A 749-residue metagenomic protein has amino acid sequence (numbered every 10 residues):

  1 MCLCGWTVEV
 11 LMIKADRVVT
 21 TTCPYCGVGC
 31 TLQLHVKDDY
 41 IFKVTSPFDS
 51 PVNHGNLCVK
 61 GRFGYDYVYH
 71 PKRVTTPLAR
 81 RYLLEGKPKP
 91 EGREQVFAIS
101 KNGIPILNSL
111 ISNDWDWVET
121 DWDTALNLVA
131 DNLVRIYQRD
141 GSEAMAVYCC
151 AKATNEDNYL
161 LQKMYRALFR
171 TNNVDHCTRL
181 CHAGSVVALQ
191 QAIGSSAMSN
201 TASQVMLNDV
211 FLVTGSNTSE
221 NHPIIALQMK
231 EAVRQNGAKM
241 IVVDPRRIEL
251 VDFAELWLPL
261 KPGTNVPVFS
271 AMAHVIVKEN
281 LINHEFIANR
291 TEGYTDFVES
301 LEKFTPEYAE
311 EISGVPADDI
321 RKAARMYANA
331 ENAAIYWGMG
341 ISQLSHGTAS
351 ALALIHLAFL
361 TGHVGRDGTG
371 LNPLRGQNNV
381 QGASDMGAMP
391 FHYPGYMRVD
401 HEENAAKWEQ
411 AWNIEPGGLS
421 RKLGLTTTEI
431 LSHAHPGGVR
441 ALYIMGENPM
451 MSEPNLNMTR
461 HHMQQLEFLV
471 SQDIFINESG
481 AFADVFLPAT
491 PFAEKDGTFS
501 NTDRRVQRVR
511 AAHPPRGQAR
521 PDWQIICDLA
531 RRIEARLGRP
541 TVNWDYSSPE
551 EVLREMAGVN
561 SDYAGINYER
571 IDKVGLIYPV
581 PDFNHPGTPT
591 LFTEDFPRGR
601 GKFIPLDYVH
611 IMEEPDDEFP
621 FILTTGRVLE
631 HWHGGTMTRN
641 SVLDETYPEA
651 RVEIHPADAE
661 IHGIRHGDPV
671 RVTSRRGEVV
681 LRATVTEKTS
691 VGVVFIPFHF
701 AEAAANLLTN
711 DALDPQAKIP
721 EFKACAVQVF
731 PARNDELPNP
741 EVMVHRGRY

Functional and structural regions predicted by a protein language model:
M1-E279, F297, P316, I320 (+7 more regions): N-terminal export/assembly segments and adjacent metallocofactor-ligating motifs of anaerobic energy-metabolism
C2-E9, H35, F42-K43, N283-H284 (+11 more regions): Acidic/polar loop patches that form or flank catalytic/metal-binding clefts of enzymes that bind anionic ligands
A15, N113, F211, F253-A254 (+3 more regions): Flexible glycine/proline-enriched surface loops and loop-helix/loop-strand junctions
R80-L83, K87-V118, H274, L281-P316 (+5 more regions): N-terminal leader/propeptide and maturation segments of large enzyme subunits in energy/redox metabolism and hydrolases
A146-T154, I312-V315, G338-S345, Q377 (+1 more regions): Conserved short loop/turn motifs at secondary-structure junctions
Y159-K230, N236-V243, L250, V266-S270 (+4 more regions): Extended redox/cofactor-interaction regions of prokaryotic respiratory oxidoreductases
D252-L260, P488-T490, E494, R504-R516: Short beta-alpha connecting loops at secondary-structure transitions that line or flank enzyme active sites
R516, D522-V574, N640-E653, A657-Y749: Long, contiguous, secondary-structure-rich segments that constitute the structural scaffold of globular domains
